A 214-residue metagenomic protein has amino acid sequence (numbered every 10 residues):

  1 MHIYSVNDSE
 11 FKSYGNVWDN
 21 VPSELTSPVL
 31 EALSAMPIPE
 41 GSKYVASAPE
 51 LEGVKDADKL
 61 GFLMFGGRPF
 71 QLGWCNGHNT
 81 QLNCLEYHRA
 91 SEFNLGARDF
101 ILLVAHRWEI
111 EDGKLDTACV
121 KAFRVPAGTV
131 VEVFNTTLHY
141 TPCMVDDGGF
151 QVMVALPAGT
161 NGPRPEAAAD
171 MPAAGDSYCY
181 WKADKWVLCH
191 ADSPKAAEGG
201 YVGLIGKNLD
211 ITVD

Functional and structural regions predicted by a protein language model:
M1-A127, L138-D214: Active-site region of the double-stranded beta-helix
V133: Aromatic-residue-lined binding/catalytic grooves and analogous aromatic/hydrophobic interfacial grooves in multimeric
